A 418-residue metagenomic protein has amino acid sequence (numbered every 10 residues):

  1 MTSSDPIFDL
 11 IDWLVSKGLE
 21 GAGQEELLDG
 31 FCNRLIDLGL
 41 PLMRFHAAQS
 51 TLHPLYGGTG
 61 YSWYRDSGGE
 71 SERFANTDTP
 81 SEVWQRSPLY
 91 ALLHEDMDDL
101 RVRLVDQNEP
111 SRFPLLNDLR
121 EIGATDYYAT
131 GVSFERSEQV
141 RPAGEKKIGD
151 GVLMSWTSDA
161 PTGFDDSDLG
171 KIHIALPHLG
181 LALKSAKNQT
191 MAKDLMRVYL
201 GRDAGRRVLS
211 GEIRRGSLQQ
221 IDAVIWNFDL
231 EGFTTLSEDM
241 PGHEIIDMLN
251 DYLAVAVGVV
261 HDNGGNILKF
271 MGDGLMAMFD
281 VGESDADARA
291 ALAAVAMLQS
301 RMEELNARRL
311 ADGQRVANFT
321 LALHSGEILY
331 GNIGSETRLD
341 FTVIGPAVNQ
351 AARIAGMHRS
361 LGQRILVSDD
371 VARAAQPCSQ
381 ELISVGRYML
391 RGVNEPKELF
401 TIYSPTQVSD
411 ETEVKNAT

Functional and structural regions predicted by a protein language model:
M1-E20, E26, E231: Signal-transmission linkers at sensory-effector interfaces
E20-E70, N263: Helix-loop-beta substructure at the N-terminus of cytosolic sensory domains that couple signal/ligand detection
D66-A129: Regulatory sensory and allosteric helical modules in signal-transduction proteins and certain transcription factors
F134-H173: Regulatory loop-to-helix N-cap segments in sensory/regulatory domains that couple ligand/signal detection
D166-Q220: Regulatory cytosolic signal-relay segments
R214-A293: Catalytic NTP-binding/metal-coordinating core of nucleotidyl cyclase/transferase enzymes
N250-G264, V281-L321, S325, P346-M357: Alpha-helical scaffold within the catalytic cores of cyclic-nucleotide enzymes
R359-T418: Cytosolic regulatory/linker segments at or just downstream of nucleotide-handling modules in signal-transduction
